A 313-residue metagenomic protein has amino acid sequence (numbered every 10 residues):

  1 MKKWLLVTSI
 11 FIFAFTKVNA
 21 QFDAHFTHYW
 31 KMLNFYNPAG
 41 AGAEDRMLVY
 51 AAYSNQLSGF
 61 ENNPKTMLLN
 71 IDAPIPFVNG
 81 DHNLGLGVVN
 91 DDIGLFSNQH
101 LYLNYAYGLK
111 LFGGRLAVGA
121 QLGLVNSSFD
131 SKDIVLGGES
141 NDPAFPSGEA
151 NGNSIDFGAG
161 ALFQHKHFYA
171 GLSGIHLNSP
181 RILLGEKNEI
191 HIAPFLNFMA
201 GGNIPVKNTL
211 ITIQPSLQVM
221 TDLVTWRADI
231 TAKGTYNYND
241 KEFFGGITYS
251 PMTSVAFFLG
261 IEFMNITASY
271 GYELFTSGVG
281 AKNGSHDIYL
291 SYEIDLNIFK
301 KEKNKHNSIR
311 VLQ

Functional and structural regions predicted by a protein language model:
W4-A14: Sec-dependent N-terminal signal peptides
A14, V18-A20: Boundary at the C-terminal end of the N-terminal hydrophobic targeting segment
Q21-Q313: Subset of outer-membrane beta-barrel
